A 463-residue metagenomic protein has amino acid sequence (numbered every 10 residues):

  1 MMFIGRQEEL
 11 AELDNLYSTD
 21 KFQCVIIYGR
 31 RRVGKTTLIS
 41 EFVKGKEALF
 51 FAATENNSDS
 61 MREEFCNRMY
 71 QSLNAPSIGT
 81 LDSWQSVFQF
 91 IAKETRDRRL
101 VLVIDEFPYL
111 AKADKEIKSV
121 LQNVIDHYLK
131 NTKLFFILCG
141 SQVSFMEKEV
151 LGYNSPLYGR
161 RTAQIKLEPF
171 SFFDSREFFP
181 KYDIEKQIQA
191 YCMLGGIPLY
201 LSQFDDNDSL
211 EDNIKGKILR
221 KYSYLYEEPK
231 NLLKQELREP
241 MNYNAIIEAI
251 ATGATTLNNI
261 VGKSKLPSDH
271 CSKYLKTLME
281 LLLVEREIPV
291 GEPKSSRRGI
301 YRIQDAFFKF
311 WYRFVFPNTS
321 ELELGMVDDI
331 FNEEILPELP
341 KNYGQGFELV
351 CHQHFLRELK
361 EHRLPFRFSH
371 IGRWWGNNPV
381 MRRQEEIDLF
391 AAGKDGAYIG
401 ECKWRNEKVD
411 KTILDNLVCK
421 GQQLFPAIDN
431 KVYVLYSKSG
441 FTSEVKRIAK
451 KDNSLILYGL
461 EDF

Functional and structural regions predicted by a protein language model:
M1-E333: Phosphate-binding site recognition
G299-F463: A cross-kingdom feature that marks ATP-driven nucleic-acid transaction machinery
